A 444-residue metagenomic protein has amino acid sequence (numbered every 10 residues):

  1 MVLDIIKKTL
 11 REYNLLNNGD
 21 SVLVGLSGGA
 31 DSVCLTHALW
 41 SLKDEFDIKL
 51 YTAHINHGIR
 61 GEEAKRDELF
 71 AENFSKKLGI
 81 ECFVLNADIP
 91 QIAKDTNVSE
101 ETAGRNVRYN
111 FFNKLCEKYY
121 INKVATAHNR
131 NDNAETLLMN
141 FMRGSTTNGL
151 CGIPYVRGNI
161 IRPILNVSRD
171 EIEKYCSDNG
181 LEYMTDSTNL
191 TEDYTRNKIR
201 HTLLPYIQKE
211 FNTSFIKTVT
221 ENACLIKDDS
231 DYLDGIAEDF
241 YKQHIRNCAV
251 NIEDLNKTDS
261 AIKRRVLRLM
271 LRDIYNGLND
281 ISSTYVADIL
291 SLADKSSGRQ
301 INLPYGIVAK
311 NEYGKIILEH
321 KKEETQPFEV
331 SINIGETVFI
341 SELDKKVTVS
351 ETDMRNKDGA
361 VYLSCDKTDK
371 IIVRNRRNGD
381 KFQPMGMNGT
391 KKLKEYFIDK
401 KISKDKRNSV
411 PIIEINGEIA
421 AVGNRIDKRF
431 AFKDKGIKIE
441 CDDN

Functional and structural regions predicted by a protein language model:
M1-L26, A30-P205: Core alpha/beta nucleotide-donor-binding catalytic domains of modification enzymes
L3-T9, Y13-D31, K49-Y51, I55 (+5 more regions): AMP-forming adenylation/ATP pyrophosphatase catalytic core
M142, Q208, L271-Y275: Hydrophobic/aromatic-lined pockets within catalytic cores
D186-L190, T213-I216, N279-D280: Short, surface-exposed loop/turn segments at secondary-structure junctions
Y206-T218: Inter-helical turn/loop segments and adjacent helix faces that build the functional surface of alpha-helical bundle
